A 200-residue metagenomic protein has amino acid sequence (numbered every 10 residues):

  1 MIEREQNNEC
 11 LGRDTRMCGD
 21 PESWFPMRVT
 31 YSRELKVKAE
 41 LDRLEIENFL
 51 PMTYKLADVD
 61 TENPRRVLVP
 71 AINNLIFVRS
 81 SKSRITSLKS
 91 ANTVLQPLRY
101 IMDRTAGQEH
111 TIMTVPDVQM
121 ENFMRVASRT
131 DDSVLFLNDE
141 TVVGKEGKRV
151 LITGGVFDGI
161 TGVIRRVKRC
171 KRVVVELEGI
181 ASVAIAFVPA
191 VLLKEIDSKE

Functional and structural regions predicted by a protein language model:
M1-R149, R165, K171-E200: Acidic-enriched and Gly/Ser
T30-Y31, G155-F157: Loop/turn elements at beta-strand to alpha-helix junctions within RNA-recognition modules
D158-V167: Short beta-strand-centered aromatic/proline hotspots
